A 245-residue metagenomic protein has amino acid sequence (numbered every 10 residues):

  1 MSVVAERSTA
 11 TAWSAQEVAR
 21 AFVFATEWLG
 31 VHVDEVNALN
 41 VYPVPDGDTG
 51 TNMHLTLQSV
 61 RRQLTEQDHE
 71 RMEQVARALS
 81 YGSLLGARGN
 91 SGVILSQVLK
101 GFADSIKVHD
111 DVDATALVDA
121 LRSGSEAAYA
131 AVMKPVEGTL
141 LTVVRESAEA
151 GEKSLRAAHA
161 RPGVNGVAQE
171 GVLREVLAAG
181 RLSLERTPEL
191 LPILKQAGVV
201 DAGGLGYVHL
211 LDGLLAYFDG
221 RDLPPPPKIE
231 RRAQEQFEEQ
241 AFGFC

Functional and structural regions predicted by a protein language model:
M1-C245: N-terminal loops that bind phosphate or other acidic moieties and the adjacent beta-alpha structural core
